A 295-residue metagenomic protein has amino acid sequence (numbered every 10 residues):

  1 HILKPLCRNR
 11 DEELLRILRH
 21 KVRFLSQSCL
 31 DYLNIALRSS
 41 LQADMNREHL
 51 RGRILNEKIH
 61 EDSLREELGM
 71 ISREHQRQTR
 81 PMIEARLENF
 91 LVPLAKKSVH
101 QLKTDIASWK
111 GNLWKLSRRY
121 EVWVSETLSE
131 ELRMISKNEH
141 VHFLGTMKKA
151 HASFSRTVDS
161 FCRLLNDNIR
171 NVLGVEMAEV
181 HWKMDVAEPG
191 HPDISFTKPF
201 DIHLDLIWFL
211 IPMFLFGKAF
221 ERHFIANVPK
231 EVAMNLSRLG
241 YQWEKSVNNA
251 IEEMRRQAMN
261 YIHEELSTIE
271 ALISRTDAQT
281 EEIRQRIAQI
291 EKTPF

Functional and structural regions predicted by a protein language model:
H1-F295: Non-catalytic alpha-helical scaffolds
